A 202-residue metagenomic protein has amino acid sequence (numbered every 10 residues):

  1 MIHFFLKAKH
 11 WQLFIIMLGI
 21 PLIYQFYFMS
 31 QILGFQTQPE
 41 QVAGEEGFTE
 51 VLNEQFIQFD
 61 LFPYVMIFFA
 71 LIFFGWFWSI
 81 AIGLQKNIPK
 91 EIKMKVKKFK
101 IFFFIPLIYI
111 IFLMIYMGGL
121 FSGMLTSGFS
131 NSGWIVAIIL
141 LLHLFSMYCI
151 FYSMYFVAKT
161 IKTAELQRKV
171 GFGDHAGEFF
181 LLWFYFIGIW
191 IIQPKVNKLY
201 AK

Functional and structural regions predicted by a protein language model:
M1-Y27, F180, I191-K202: N-terminal juxtamembrane cytosolic/stromal segments of multi-pass membrane proteins
I2, I80-I92, A158-Q167, N197-A201: Cytoplasmic membrane-interface regions of multi-pass membrane proteins
I20-A70, I110-Y148: Membrane-helix interface segments in multi-pass membrane proteins
I32-F35, L71-K86, S153-I161, I192-Q193: Membrane-water interface of transmembrane alpha-helices
T49, K86-K98, F129, E165-V170: Membrane-interface helix-boundary motifs at transmembrane edges
A70-L71, H175-N197: Hydrophobic, aromatic-rich membrane-embedded alpha-helical segments
I80-I111: Alpha-helical transmembrane segments with an aromatic anchor "belt"
I110-G118, I135-F179, I192: Feature detects long, helix-prone N-terminal segments enriched in hydrophobes
